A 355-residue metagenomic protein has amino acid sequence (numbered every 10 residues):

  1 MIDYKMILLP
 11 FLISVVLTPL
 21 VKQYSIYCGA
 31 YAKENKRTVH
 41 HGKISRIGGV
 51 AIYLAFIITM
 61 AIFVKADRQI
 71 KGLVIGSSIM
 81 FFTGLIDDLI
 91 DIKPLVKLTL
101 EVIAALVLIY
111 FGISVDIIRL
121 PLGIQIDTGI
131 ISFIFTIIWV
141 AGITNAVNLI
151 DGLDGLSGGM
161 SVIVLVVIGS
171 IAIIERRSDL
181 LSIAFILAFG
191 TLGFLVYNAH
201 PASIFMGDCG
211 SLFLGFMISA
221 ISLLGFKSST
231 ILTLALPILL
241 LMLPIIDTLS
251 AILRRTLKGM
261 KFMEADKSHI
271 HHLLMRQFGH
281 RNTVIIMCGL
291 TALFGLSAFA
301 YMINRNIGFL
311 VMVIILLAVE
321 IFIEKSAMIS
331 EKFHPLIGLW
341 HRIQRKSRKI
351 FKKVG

Functional and structural regions predicted by a protein language model:
M1-T248: "…together with the soluble PPM/PP2C metallo-phosphatase catalytic core" -> "…together with the soluble PPM/PP2C
L20-S45, S250-R281, S347-V354: Cytosolic, membrane-interface loops and tails of multi-pass inner-membrane proteins
Q23-Y27, T256, F322-L339: Membrane-interface capping segments at transmembrane-helix boundaries
I221-S222, A292-S297: Canonical bilayer-spanning transmembrane alpha-helix
L223-T230, I315-K332: N-terminal hydrophobic signal/anchor transmembrane helix of membrane proteins
S268, Q277-L293, M302: Alpha-helical transmembrane segments of integral membrane proteins, especially multi-pass inner/plasma-membrane
L296-I314: Extracellular/periplasmic helix-loop-helix junctions in multi-pass membrane proteins
F333-G355: Long, low-complexity, intrinsically disordered cytosolic termini of multi-pass membrane proteins
